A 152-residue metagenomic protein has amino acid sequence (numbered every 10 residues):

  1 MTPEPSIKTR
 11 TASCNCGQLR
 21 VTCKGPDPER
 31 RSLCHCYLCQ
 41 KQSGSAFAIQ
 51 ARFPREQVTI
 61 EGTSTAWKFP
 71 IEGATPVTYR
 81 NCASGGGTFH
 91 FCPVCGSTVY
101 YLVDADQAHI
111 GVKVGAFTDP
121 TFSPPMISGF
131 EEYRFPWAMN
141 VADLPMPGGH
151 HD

Functional and structural regions predicted by a protein language model:
M1-S13, Q18-D152: A short Gly-Trp-Pro
